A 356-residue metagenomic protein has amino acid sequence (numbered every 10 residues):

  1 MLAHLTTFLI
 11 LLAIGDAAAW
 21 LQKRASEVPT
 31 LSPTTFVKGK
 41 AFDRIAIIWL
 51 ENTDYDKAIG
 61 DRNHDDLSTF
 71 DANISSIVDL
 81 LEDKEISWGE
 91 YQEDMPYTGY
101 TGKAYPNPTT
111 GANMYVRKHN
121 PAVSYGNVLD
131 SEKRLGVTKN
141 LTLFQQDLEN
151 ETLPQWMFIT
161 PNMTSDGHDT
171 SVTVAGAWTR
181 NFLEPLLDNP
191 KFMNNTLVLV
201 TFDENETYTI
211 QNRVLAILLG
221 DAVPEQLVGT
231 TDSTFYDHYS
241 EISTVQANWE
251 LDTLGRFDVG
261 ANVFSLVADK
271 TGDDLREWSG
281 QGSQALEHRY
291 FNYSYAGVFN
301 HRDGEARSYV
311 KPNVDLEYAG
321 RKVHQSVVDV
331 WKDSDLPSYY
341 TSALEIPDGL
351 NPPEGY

Functional and structural regions predicted by a protein language model:
M1-Q22: Fungal secretory targeting signals
A17-Y356: N-terminal pro-sequences and low-complexity stem/linker regions of secreted or lumenal proteins
